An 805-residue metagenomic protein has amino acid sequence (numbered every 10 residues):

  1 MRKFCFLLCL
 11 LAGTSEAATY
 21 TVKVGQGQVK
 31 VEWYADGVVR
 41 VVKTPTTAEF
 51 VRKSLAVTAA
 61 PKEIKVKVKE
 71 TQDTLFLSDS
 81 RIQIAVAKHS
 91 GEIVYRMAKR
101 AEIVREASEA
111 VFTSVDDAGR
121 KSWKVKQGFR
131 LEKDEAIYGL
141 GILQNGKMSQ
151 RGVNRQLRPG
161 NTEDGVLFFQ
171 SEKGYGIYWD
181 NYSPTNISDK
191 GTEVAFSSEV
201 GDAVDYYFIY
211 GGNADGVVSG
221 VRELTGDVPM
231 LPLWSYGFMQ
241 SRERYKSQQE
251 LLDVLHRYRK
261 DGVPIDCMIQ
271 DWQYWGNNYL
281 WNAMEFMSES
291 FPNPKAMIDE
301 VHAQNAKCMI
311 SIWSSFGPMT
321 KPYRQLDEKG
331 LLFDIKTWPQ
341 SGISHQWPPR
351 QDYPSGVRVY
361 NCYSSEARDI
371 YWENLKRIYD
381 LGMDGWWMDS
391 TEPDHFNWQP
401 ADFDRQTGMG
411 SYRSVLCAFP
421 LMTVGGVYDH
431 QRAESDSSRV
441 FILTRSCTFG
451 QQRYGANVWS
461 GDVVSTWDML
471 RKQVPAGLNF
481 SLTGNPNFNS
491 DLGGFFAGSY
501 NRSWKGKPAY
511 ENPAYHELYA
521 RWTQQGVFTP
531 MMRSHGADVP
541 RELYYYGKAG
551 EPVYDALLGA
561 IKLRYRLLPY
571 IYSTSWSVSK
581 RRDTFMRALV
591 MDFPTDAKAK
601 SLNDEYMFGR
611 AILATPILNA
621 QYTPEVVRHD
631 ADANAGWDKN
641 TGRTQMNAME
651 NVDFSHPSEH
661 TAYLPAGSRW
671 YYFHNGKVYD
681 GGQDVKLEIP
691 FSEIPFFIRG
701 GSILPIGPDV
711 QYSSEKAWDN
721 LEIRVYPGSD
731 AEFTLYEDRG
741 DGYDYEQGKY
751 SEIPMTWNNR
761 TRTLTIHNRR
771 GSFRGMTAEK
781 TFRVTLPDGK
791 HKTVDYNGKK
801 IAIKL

Functional and structural regions predicted by a protein language model:
M1-Y20: Bacterial Sec-dependent N-terminal signal peptides
A18, V24-V39: N-terminal-proximal low-complexity accessory segments that begin disordered and transition into the first
V31, V41, L77-I84, L613-P616 (+1 more regions): Short, well-ordered beta-strand segments enriched in hydrophobic/aromatic residues
E32-D36, F50-A60, A85-K99, F773-K790: Extended Gly/Ser/Thr-rich low-complexity repeat segments, especially those forming or decorating extracellular
E32-L77, F112-D116: A low-complexity, Ser/Thr/Gly/Pro-enriched, surface-exposed linker/loop concept that marks segments flanking
V51-K67, K639-N647, Y672-F691, K790-L805: Solvent-exposed beta-strand/loop surfaces of large extracellular or lumenal domains
A101-K686, P690-S692, R699: Catalytic-domain carbohydrate-binding cleft regions of carbohydrate-active enzymes
E693-K800: Accessory, solvent-exposed terminal regions and/or long lumenal/extracellular loops of proteins
